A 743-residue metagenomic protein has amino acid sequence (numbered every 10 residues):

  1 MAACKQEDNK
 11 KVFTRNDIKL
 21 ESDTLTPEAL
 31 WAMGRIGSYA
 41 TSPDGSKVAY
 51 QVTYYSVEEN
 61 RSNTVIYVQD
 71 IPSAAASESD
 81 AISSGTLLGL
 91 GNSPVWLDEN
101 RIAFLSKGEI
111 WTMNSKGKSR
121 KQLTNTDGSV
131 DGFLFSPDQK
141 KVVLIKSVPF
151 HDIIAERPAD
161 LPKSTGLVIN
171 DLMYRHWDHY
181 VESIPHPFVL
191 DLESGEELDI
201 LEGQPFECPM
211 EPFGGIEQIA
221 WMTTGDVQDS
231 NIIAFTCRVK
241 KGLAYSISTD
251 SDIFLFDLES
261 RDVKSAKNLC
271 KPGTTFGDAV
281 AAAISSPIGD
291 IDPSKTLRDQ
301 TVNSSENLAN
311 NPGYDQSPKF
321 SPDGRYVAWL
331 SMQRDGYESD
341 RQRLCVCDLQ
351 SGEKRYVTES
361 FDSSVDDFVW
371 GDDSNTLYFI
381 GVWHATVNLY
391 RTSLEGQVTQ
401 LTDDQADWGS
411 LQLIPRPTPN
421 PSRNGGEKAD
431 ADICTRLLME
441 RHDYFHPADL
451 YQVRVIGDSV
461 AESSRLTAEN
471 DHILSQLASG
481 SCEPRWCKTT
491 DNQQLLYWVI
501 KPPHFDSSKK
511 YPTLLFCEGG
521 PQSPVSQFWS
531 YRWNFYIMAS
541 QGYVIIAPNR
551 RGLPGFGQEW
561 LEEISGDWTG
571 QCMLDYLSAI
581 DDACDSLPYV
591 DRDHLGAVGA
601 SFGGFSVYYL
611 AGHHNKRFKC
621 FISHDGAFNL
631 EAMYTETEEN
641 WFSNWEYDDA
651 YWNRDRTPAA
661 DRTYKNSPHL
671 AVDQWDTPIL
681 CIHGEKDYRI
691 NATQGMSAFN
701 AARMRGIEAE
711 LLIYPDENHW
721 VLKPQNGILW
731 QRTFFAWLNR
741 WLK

Functional and structural regions predicted by a protein language model:
K10-F13, N63-T64, S147-E193, E197-G203 (+4 more regions): Predominantly five- to eight-bladed beta-propeller fold
E28-T64: Beta-strand-rich domains and repeat architectures in extracellular enzymes and scaffolds, especially beta-propellers
M33-V48, G85-A103, D127-V142, Y174-Y180 (+15 more regions): Conserved beta-propeller blade repeats
Y54-E58, P149-D152, K240-L243, Q333-Y337 (+2 more regions): Short glycine/acidic-enriched loop and turn motifs that connect beta-strands
I71-A74, N114-K118, L192-G195, L258-R261 (+3 more regions): Short loop/turn segments that connect beta-strands within beta-propeller blades
F104-I154: Hydrophobic or amphipathic alpha-helical targeting/insertion segments
K241, E469-D593, A600, T635 (+1 more regions): Cap/lid segment of the alpha/beta-hydrolase catalytic domain
A539, A547-K743: Active-site-proximal cap/loop segments of hydrolase catalytic domains
